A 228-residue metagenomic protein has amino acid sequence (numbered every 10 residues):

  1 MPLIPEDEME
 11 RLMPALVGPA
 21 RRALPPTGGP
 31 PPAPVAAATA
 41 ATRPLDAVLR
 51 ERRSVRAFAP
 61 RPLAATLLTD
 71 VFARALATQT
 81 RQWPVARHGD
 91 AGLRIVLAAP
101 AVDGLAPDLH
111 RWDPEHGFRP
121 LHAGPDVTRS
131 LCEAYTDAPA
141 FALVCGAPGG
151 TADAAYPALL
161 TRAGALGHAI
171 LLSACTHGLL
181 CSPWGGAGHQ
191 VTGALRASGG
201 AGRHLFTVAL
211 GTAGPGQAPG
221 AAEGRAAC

Functional and structural regions predicted by a protein language model:
M1-P139, C228: N-terminal amphipathic, basic helical "cap/leader" segment at the start of enzyme domains
L3-L12, R203-C228: C-terminal helix-cap and adjacent tail motif
V71, I95, P139-L143, A147-A194: Small-aliphatic-rich amphipathic alpha-helix that forms the alpha element of a beta-alpha
G104-L105, G150-T151, P215: Short, acidic Gly/Pro/Ser/Thr-rich loop/turn segments
T192-T207: Short, electropositive alpha-helical surface patch
